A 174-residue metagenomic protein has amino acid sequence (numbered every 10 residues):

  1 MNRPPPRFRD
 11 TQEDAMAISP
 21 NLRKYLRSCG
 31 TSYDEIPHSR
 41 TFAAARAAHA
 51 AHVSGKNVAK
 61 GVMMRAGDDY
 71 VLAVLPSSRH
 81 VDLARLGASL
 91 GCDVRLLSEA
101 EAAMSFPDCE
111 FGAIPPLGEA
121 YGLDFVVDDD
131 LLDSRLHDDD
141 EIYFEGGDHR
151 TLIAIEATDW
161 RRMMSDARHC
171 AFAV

Functional and structural regions predicted by a protein language model:
N2-V174: Extended, low-hydrophobicity, polar/charged segments
